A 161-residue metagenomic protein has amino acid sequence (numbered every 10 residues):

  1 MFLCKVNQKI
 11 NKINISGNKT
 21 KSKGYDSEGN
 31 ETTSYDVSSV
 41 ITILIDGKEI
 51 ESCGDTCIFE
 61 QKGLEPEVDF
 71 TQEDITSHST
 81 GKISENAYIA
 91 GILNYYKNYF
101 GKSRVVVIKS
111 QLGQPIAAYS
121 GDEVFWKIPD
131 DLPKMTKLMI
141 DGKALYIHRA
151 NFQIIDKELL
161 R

Functional and structural regions predicted by a protein language model:
M1-I116, D122-R161: Compositionally biased alpha-helical segments
